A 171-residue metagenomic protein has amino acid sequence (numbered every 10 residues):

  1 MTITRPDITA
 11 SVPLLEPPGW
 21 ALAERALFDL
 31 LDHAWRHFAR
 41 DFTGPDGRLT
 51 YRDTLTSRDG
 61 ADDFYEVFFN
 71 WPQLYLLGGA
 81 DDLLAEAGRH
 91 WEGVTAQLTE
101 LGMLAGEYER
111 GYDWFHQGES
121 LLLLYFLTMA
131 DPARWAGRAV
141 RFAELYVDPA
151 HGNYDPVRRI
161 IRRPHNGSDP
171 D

Functional and structural regions predicted by a protein language model:
M1-D171: Glycan-recognition and catalytic cores of secretory/periplasmic carbohydrate-active enzymes
